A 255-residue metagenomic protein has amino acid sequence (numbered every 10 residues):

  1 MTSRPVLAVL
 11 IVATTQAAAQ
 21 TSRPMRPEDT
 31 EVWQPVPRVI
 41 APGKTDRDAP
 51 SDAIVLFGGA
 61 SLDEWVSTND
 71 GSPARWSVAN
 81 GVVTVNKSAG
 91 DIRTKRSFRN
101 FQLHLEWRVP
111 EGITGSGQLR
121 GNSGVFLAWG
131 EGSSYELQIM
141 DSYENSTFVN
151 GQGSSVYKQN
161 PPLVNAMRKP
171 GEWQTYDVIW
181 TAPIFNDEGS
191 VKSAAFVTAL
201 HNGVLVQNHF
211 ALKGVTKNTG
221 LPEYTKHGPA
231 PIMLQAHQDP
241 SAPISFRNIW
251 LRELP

Functional and structural regions predicted by a protein language model:
M1-L7: Bacterial N-terminal signal peptides that target proteins for export
T14-Q16: N-terminal signal peptide c-region/cleavage motif recognized by signal peptidases
A19-P255: Carbohydrate-interacting regions of secretory-pathway proteins
